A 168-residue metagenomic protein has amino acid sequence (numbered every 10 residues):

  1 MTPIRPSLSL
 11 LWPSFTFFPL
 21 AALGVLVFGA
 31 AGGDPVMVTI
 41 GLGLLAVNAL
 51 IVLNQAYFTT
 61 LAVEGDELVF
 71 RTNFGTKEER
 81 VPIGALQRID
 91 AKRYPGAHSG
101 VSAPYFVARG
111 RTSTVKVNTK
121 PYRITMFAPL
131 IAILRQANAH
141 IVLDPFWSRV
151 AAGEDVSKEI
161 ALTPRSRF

Functional and structural regions predicted by a protein language model:
M1-A31, R111-K116, A152-F168: N-terminal membrane-targeting/pre-transmembrane regions
G24-D34, L50-Y57: Structural signature of transmembrane alpha-helix termini at the membrane-water interface
A30-L45: Hydrophobic alpha-helical transmembrane segments
G43-N54, A97: Short, solvent-exposed secondary-structure boundary motifs
A49-E67, R71-K77: Transmembrane-cytosolic junction motif
F70-I133, P145-R149, G153-E154, S166: Non-transmembrane, membrane-adjacent beta-strand/coil modules in membrane-associated proteins and peripheral
